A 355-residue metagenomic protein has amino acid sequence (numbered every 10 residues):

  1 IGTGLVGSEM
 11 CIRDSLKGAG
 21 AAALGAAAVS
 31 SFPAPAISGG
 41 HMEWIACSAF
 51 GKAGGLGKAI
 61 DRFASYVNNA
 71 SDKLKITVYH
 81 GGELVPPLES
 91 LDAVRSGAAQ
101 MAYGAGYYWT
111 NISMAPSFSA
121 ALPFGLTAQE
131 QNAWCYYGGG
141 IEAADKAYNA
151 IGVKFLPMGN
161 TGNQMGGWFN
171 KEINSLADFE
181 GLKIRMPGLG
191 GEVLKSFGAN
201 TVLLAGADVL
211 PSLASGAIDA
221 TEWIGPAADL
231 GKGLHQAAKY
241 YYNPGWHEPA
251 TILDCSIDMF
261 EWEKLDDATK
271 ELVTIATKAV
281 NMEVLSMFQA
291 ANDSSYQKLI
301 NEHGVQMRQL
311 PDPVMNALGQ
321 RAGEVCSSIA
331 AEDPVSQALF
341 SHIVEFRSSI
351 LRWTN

Functional and structural regions predicted by a protein language model:
I1-I12: Single conserved hydrophobic/aromatic residue that forms the stacking wall/gate of nucleotide- or nucleobase-binding
K17-Q131, I141-N355: N-terminal secretory/targeting leader peptides
